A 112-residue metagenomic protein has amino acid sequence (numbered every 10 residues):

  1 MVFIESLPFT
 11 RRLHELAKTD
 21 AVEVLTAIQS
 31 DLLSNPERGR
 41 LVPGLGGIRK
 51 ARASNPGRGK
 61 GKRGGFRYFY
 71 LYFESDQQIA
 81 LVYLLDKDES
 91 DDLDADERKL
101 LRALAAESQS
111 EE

Functional and structural regions predicted by a protein language model:
M1-K62, S75-D76, S90-E112: Basic, Lys/Arg-enriched alpha-helical interface segments
G65-L84: Short, hydrophobic/aromatic-rich beta-strand segments within well-structured domains
K87: Short, conserved catalytic or interaction motifs in soluble domains
